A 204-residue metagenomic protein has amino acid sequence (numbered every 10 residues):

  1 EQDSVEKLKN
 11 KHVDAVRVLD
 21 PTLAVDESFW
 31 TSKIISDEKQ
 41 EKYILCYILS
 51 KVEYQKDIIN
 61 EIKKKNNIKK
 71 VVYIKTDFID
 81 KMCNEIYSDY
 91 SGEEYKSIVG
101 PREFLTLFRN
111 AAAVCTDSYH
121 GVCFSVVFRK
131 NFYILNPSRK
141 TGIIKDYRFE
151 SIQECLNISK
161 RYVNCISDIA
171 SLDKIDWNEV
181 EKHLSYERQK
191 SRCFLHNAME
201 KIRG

Functional and structural regions predicted by a protein language model:
E1-G204: Active-site anion-handling motifs in enzyme catalytic cores
